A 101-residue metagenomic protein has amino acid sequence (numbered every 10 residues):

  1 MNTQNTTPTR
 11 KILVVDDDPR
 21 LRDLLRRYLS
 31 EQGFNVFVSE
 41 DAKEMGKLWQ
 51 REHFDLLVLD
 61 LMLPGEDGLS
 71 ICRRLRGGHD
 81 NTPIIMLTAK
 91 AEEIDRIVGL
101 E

Functional and structural regions predicted by a protein language model:
M1-L13: Non-catalytic signal-transmission and effector/linker regions of two-component phosphorelay proteins
R22, P64, G78, E92: The feature encodes the CheY-like receiver
D23-E31: Charged docking surfaces used in two-component/phosphorelay signaling
G33-D41, L48: Short hydrophobic/Thr-rich beta-strand motif most characteristic of the beta2 strand and flanking loop of CheY-like
D41, D67-S70, D95: Acidic catalytic/metal-coordinating carboxylates
K47, L69-D80: Short amphipathic alpha-helix used as the core "switch/output" element in two-component signaling
E52-V58, L63: Active-site beta3 strand of CheY-like receiver
